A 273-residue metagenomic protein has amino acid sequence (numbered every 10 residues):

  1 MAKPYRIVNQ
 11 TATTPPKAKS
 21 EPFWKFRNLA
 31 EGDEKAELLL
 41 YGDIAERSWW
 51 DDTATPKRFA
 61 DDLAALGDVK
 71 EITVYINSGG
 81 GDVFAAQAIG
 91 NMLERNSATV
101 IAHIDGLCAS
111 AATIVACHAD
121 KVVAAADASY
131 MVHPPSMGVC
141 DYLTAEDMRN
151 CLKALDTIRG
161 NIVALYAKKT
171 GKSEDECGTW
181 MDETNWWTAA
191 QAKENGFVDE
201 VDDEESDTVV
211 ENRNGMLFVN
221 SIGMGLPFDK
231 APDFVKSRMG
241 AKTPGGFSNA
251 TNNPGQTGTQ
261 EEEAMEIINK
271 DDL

Functional and structural regions predicted by a protein language model:
M1-A111, A119-L273: N-terminal organellar transit peptides
